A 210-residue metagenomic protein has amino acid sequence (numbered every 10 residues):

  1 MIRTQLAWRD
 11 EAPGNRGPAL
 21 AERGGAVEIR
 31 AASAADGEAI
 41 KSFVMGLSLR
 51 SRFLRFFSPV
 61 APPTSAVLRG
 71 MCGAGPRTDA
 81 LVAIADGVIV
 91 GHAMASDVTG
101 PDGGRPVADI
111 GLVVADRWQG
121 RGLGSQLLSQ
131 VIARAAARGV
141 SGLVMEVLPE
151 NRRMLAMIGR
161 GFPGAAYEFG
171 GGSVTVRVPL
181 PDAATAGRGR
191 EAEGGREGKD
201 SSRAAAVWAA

Functional and structural regions predicted by a protein language model:
M1-A210: Long, contiguous binding/interaction regions
